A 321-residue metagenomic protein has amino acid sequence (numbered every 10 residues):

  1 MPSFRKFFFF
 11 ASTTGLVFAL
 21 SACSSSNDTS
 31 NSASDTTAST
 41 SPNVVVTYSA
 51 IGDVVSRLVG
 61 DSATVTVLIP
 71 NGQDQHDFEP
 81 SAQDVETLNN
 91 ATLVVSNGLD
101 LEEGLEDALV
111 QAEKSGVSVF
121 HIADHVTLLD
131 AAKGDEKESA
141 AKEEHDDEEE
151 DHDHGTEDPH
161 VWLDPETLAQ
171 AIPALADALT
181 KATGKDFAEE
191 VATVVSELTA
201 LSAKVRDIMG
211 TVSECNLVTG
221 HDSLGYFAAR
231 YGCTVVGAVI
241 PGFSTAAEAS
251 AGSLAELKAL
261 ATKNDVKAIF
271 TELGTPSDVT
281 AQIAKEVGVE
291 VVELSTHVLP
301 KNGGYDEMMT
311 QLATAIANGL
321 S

Functional and structural regions predicted by a protein language model:
P2-S12, A22-S321: Extracytoplasmic metal-acquisition and chelation regions
V17-L20: Bacterial Sec-type N-terminal signal peptides, specifically the leucine/valine-rich hydrophobic h-region
